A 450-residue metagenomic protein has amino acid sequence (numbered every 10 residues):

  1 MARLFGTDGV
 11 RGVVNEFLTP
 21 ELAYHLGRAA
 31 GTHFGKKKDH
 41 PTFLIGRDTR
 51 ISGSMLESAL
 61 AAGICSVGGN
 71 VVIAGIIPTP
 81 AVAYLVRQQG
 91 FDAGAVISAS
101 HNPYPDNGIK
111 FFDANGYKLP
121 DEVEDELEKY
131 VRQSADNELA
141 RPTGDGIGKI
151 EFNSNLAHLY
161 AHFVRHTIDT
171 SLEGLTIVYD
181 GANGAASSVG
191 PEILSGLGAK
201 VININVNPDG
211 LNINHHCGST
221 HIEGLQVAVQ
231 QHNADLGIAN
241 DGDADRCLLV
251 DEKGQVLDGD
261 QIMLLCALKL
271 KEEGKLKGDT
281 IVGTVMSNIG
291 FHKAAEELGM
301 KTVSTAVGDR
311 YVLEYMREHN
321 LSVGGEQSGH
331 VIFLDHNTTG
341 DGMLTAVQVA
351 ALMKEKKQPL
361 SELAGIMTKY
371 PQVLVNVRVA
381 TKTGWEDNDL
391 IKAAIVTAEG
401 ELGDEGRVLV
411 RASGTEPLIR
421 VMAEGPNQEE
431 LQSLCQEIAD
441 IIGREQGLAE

Functional and structural regions predicted by a protein language model:
M1-A62, S66-G68, I150-I177: An N-terminal, well-structured beta->alpha segment
V13, N107-H232, E450: Gly/Ser/Thr-enriched, mixed-charge loops and adjacent short helices that form phosphate/oxyanion-binding elements
T32, T42-D106, E192-V250: N-terminal small/polar loop signature for handling phosphorylated ligands or for N-terminal nucleophile
D39-D48, V72, T176-V178, D279-V285 (+1 more regions): Short glycine-rich phosphate-binding loop at a beta-alpha junction
F111-A114, L248-E252, I332-L334, E424: Short beta-strand-to-turn element immediately C-terminal to the catalytic PLP-Schiff-base lysine in fold type I
D125-A161, H166, E252-G325, I332-F333: Proline/glycine-rich low-complexity loops and linkers
L236, E273-E450: Phosphate-binding and adjacent anionic-ligand microenvironments
